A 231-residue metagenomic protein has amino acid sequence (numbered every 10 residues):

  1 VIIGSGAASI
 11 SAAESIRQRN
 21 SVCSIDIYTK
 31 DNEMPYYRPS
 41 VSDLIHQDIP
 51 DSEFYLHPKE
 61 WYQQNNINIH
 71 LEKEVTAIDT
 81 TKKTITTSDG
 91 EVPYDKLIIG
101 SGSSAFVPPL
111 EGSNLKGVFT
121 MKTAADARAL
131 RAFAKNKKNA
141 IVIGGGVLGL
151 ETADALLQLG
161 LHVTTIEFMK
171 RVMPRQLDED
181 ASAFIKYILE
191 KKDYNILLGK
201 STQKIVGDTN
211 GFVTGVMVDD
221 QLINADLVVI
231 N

Functional and structural regions predicted by a protein language model:
V1, Y55-I141, G215-N231: FAD-binding core/adjacent interface of flavoenzyme oxidoreductases
V1-N68, A155-Q176: Beta1-alpha1 glycine-rich phosphate/pyrophosphate-binding loop at the start of Rossmann-like nucleotide-binding domains
G6-A7, N32, S103-A105, A125 (+2 more regions): Residue-level detector of alpha-helix initiation sites
I27, L71, T120, T165 (+1 more regions): A structural preference for short, hydrophobic beta-strand core positions in alpha/beta folds
S42, Y55, N139, L148-K204: Rossmann-like dinucleotide-binding cores of NAD(P)H-dependent redox enzymes
T76, Q203-V206: Conserved positions in beta-strands of structured domains
V92, V163-T164, M169-R171, S201 (+3 more regions): Residues forming the flavin
